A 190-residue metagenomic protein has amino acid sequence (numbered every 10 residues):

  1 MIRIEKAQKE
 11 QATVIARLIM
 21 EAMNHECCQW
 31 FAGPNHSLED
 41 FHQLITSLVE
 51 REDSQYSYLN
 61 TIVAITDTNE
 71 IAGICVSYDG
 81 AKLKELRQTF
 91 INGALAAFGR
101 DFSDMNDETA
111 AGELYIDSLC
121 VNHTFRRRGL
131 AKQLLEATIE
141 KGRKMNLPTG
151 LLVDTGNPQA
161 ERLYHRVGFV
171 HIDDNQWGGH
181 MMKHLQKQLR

Functional and structural regions predicted by a protein language model:
M1-E10, C27-W30, R190: Conserved N-terminal entry element of GNAT/NAT acetyltransferase domains
E26-V49, L95: Conserved GNAT-fold acetyl-CoA-binding loop/helix
L48-V63, A81-E85, Y115: A short helix-loop-beta-strand connector motif used in the catalytic cores of GNAT acetyltransferases and, in some
V63, E70-D79, Y115, C120: Conserved beta-strand in the GNAT
Y78-L114, S118: Conserved acyl-donor/pantetheine-binding loop and adjacent beta-alpha core of acyl/acetyltransferases and related
G80-A81, G150-L152, H165-H184: Conserved catalytic-core motifs of GNAT/GCN5-like acyltransferases
G112-L114, G142-D154: Conserved GNAT acetyl-CoA-binding A-motif
R127-E140, H165-R166: Conserved acetyl-CoA-binding loop-helix of GNAT-fold acetyltransferases
